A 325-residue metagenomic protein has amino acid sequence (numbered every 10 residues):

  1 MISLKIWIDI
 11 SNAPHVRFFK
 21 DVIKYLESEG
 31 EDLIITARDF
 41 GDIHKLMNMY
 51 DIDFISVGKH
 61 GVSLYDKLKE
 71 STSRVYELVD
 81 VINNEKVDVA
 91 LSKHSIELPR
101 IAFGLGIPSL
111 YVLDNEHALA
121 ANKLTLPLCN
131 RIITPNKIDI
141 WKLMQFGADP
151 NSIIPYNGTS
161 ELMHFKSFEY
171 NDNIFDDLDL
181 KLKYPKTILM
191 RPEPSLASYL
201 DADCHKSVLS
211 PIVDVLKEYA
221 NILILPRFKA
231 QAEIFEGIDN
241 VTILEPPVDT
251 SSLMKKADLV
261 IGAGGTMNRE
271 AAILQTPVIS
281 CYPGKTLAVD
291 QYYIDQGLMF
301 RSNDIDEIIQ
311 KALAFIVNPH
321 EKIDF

Functional and structural regions predicted by a protein language model:
D9-R17, Y25, D39-N48, D53-G147: Active-site and donor-binding regions of nucleotide-sugar-utilizing enzymes
L33-D39, L223-R227: Short internal beta-strands
Y50-V62, M190-P192, V213-L244: Catalytic donor nucleotide-activated moiety binding site of glycosyltransferases and closely related
I55-S56, I154, T242-P246, M299-I308: Short acidic-hydrophobic, aromatic-tinged amphipathic segments that line or gate anion-handling sites
R74-V81, K229-M267: Donor nucleotide-activated moiety binding/catalytic core segment of transferases that use nucleotide-activated donors
A90-I101, Y111, L253-D290: A donor-sugar binding/catalytic signature common to diverse glycosyltransferases and related nucleotide-sugar
I133-C204: A nucleotide-sugar donor-handling region in carbohydrate enzymes
I273-H320: Catalytic binding pocket for nucleotide-activated donors in carbohydrate/polymer assembly enzymes
